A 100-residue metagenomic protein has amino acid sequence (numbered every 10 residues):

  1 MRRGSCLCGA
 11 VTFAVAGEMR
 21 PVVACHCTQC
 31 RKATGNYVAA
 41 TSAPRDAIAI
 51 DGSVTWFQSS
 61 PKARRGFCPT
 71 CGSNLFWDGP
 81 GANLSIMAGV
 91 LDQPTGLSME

Functional and structural regions predicted by a protein language model:
M1-E100: A short Gly-Trp-Pro
